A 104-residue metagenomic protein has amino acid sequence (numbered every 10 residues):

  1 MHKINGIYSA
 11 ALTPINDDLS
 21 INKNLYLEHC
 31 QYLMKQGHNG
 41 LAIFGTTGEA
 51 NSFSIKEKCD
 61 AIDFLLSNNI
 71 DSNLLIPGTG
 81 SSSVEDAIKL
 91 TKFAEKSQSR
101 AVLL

Functional and structural regions predicted by a protein language model:
H2-S9, T13-L104: Active-site beta->alpha loop and helix N-cap motifs at the rims of alpha/beta catalytic domains
